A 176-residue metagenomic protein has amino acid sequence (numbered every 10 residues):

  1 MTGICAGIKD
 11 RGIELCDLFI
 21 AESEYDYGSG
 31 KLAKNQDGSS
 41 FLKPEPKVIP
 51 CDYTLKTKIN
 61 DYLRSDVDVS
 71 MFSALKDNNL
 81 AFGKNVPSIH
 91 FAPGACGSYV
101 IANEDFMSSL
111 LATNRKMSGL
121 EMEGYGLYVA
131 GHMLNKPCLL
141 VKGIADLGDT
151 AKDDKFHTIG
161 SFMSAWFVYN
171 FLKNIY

Functional and structural regions predicted by a protein language model:
M1-Y176: Intrinsic-disorder/coil detector with helix-boundary
